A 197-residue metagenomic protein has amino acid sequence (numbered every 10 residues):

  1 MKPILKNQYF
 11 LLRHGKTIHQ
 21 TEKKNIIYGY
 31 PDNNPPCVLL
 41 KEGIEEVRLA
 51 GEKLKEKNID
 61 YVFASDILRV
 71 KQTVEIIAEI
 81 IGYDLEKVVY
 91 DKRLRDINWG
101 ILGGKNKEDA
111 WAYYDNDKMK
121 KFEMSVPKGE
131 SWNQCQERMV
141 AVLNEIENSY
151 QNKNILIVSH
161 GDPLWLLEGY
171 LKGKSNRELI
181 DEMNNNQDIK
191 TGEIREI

Functional and structural regions predicted by a protein language model:
M1-N7, K53, I97-D109, K153 (+1 more regions): Acidic, low-complexity terminal tails and accessory targeting/binding regions of phosphate-metabolizing enzymes
K2, N7-Q8, L12-Y83, N133: Active-site-proximal alpha-helix that buttresses catalytic centers in soluble enzyme cores
Q8-L12, K153-S159: Beta-strand elements within well-structured catalytic alpha/beta cores of enzymes that handle phosphate/sulfate esters
I18-E22, I26, P31-V38, E79-V140 (+1 more regions): Phosphate-handling substructures
E56-N58, I146-K153: Glycine-rich phosphate-binding loop signature in dinucleotide/nucleotide-binding domains
I59-D66, V89, N154-V158: Short glycine-rich phosphate-binding loop at a beta-alpha junction
I76-I80, L166, Y170-K174: Alpha-helical structural signal in soluble globular domains
G161-W165: GST superfamily/GST-like fold recognition
